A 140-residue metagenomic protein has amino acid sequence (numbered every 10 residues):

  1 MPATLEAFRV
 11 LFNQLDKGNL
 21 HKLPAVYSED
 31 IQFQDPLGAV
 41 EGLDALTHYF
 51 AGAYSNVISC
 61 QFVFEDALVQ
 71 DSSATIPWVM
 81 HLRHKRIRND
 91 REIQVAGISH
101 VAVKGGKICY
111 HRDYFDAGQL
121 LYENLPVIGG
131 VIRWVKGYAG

Functional and structural regions predicted by a protein language model:
M1-A25, E29, Y138-A139: Short, low-complexity N-terminal intrinsically disordered segments enriched in polar/charged residues
L5, L20-P24, S28-S72: A solvent-exposed, acidic/Ser-Thr-rich amphipathic alpha-helical stretch
E6-A7, L37, K85, V101: Short, contiguous strand/loop micro-motifs
A7, K22, A45, L120 (+1 more regions): Exposed alpha-helical structural elements
F8-N13, P36, F64, A96-G97: Short, charged low-complexity linear motifs
S55-Q61, L68-G140: A beta-strand edge to alpha-helix "cap/lid" segment located at domain peripheries
